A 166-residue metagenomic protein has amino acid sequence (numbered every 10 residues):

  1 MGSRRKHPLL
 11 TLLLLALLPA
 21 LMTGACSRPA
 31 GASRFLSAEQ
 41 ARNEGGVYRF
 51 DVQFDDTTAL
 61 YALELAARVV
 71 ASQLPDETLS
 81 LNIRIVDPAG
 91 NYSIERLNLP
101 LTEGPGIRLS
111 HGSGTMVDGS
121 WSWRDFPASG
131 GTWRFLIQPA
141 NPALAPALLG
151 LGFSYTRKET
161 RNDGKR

Functional and structural regions predicted by a protein language model:
G2-L13: Bacterial N-terminal signal peptides that target proteins for export
T11-T23: Bacterial N-terminal signal peptides
C26-A30: Bacterial signal peptide processing site
R34-D56: Post-signal peptide N-terminal segment of mature Sec-exported envelope proteins
T58-A67, D125-P142: Noncatalytic modules at the cell exterior or secretory-pathway interfaces, chiefly beta-strand-rich lectin/adhesion
V70-Q73, M116-P127, P139-G150: Short acidic/polar inter-strand loop motif in beta-rich domains
L74-L81: Short coil-to-beta strand junction motifs in C2/discoidin
R96-F126: An anionic, turn-rich surface loop/hairpin at beta-sheet edges that serves as a generic interaction/coordination patch
